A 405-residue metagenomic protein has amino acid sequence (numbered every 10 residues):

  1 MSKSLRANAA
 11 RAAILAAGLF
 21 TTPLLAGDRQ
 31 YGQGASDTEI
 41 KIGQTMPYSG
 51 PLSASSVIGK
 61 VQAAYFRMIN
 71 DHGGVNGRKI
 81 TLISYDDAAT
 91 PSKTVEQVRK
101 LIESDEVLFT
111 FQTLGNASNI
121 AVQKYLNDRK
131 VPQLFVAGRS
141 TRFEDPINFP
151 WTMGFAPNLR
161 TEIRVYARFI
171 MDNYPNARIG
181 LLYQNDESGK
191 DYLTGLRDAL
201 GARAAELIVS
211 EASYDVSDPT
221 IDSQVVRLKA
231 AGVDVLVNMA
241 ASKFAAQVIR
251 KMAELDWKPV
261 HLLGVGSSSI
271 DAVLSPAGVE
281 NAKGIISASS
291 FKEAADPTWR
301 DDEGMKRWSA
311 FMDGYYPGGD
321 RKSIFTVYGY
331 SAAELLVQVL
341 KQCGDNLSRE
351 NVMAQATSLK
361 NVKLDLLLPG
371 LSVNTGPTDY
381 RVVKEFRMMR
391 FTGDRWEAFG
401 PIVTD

Functional and structural regions predicted by a protein language model:
M1-K41, V403-D405: Short, low-complexity disordered leader/linker segments with a strong preference for bacterial N-terminal type II
G27-Y31, E39, A54-K60, H72-D145 (+3 more regions): Beta-alpha junction/loop-to-helix N-cap segments that form part of ligand/metal-binding clefts
Q30-A63, Y85-S92, L114-G115, L182-K190 (+3 more regions): Extracytoplasmic "Venus flytrap"
D87, L134, T141-E144, V216-S217 (+2 more regions): Venus flytrap/periplasmic-binding-protein-like
K93-E96, T141-E144, F149-L255, T298-W299 (+1 more regions): Extracellular/periplasmic Venus flytrap/periplasmic-binding protein
L101-L114, L134-V136, I179-Y183, G232-S242 (+3 more regions): Periplasmic-binding protein-like
M252-Y328, A398-T404: Extracellular/periplasmic periplasmic-binding protein-like sensory domains
G314-V327, V337-W396: Segments of small-molecule ligand-sensing domains
